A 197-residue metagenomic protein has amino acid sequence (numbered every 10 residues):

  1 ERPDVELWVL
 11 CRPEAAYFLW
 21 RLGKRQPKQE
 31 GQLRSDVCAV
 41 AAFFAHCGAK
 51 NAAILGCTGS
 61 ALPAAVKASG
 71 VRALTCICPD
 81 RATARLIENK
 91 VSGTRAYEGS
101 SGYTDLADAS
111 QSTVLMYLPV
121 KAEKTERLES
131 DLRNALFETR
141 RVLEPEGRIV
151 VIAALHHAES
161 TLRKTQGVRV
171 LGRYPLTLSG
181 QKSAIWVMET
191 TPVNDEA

Functional and structural regions predicted by a protein language model:
E1-K28: Non-catalytic substrate-recognition/targeting regions of SAM-dependent transferases
G48-T58: Conserved class I S-adenosyl-L-methionine
G59-R72: Conserved SAM-binding loop of SAM-dependent methyltransferases across substrates and taxa, primarily the Class I
A73-C78: Conserved SAM-binding motif I beta-strand of class I
S92-S101: Conserved SAM-binding strand-loop segment of SAM-dependent methyltransferases
G102-L115: A short acidic, Gly/Pro-enriched loop at the edge of an enzyme's catalytic core that lines a small-molecule cofactor
D131-P145: A short glycine-rich, Lys/Arg-flanked "PGG" loop and its adjoining helix->strand segment in the class I
R148-A197: C-terminal catalytic and target-recognition region of SAM-dependent MTase-like enzymes, primarily methyltransferases
